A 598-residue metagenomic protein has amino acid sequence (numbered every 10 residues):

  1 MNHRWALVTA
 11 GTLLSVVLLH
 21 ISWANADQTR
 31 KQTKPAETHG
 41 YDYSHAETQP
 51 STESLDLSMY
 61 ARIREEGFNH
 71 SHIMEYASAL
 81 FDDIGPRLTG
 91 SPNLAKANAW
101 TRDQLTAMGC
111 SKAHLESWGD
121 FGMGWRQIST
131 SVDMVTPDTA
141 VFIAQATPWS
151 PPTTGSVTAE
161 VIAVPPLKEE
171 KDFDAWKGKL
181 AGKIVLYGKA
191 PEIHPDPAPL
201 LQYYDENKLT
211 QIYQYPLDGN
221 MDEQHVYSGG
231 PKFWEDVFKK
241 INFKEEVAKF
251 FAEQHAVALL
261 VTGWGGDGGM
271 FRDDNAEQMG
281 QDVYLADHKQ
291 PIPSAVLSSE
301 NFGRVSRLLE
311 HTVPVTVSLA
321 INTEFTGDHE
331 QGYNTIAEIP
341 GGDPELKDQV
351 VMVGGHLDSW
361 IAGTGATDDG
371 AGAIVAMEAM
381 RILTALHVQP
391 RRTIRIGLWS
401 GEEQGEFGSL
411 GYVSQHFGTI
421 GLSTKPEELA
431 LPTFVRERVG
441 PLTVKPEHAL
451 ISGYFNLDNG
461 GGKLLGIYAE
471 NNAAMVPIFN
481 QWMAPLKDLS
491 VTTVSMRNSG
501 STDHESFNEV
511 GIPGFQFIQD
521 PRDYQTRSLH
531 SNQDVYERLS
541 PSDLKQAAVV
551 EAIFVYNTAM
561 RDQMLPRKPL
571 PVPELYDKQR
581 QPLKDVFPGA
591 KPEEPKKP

Functional and structural regions predicted by a protein language model:
T9-H20: Bacterial N-terminal signal peptides
R30-K31, P35-D56, S78, D82-H225: Noncatalytic luminal/extracellular "stalk/propeptide" segments of secretory-pathway proteins
P50-S91, F271, D358, N456-G462 (+1 more regions): N-terminal capping segment at the start of a domain
L57-M59, I143, S150-D174, G280-A366 (+2 more regions): Soluble metallo-hydrolase cores and metallopeptidase-like ectodomains found primarily in the secretory/periplasmic
Y60-F68, D82-N93, A159-L167, F173-A175 (+12 more regions): Second-shell loop/turn segments in exported
H70-L94, R102-M108, K112, K177 (+4 more regions): Catalytic-core environment of secreted peptidases
T154-A159, K168, G178-I184, E192-H194 (+6 more regions): Metal-dependent peptidase/peptidase-like ectodomains
G229-D236, K240, A248, A252-E253 (+4 more regions): Active-site-adjacent substrate-binding region of metalloamidase/peptidase-like peptide-processing proteins
